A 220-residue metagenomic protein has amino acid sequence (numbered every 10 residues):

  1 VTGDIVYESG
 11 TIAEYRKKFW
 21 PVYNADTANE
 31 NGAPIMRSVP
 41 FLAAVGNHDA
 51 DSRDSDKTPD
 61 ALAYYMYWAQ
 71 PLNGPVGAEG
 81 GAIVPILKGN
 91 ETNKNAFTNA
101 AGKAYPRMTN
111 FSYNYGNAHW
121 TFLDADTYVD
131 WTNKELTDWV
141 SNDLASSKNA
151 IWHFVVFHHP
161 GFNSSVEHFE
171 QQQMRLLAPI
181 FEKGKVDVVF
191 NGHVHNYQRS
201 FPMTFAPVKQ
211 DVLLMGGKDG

Functional and structural regions predicted by a protein language model:
V1-D4, R37-N47, D124, F154-H158 (+1 more regions): Active-site neighborhood of phospho(di)ester-bond hydrolases with catalytic His/Asp-centered motifs
V1-E14, S164: N-terminal active-site segment of His-dependent metallophosphoesterases
I5, D49, V129, G161-N163: Feature marks short, surface-exposed loop/turn motifs that line or immediately flank catalytic pockets and channel
A13-N149, H168, L176, P202-G220: Extended active-site neighborhood of metal-dependent phosphoesterases/phosphodiesterases
S146-F162: Active-site-proximal loop/helix segment associated with metal-binding centers of metalloenzymes
G161-Q173: Active-site His/acidic residue clusters
S164, Q198-S200: Short acidic/glycine-rich loop or secondary-structure boundary segments that cap or lie
